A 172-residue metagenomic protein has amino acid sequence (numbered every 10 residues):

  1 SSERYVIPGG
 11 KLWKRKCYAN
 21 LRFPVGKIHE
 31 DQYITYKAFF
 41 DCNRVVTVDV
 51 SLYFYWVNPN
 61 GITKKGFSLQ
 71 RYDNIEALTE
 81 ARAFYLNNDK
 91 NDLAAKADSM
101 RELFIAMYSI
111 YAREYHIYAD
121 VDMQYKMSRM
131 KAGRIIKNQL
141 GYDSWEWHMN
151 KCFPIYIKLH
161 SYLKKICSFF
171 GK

Functional and structural regions predicted by a protein language model:
S1-V46, W56, N60-L69: Donor-binding/catalytic cores of nucleotide-activated saccharide and glycerol-phosphate transferases/polymerases
P8-G9, K27, F39-C42, V48 (+4 more regions): Gram-positive cell-envelope targeting signals
Q32-T35, L78-R82, F104-Y108: Hydrophobic alpha-helical core bundles mediating ligand binding, dimerization, or RNAP-core interactions
L52-N58, K65-N91, I110-Q139: Catalytic core of nucleotide-sugar-dependent glycosyltransferases
L93-R101, Q124: Short, charged, amphipathic alpha-helical segments
D98-A112: Amphipathic alpha-helical repeat scaffolds of TPR domains
H116-K172: Membrane-interface aromatic/basic loop that binds lipid-linked glycans or pyrophosphate carriers, typified by
